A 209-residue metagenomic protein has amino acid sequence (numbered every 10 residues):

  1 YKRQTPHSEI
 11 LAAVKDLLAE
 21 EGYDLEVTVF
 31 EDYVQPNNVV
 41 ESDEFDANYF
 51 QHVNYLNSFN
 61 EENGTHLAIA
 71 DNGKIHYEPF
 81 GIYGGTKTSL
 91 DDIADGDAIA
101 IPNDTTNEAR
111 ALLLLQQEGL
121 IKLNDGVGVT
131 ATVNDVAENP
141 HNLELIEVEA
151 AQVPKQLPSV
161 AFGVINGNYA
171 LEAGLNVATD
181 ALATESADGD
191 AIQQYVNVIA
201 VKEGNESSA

Functional and structural regions predicted by a protein language model:
Y1: Conserved small/polar residues in nucleotide/adenosyl-binding loops
Q4, D32-Y33, D43, N48-S58 (+4 more regions): Beta->alpha turn/N-cap motifs
Q4-E26, Q35, V39: Short, polar/charged alpha-helical segment
V27-N38, G128-K155: Short helix-initiation/N-cap motifs at beta->coil->alpha
E41-Q51, T65, D97, L120 (+2 more regions): Alpha-to-beta junction loops
S58-D71, G85-K87, S159, V164 (+1 more regions): Ligand-binding "clamshell"
D71-I121: A conserved helix-loop-strand patch within extracytoplasmic ligand-binding domains of the periplasmic binding
P79-L90, Y195-S208: A bilobed periplasmic-binding-protein/Venus flytrap-type ligand-binding module shared by bacterial periplasmic
